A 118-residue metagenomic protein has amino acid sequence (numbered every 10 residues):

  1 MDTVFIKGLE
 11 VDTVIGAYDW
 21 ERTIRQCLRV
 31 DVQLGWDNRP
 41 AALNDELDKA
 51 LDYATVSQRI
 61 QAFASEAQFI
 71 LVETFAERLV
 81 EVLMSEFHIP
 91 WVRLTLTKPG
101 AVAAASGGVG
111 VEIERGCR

Functional and structural regions predicted by a protein language model:
M1-R118: N-terminal, polar/charged subdomain of small-to-medium soluble alpha/beta proteins
